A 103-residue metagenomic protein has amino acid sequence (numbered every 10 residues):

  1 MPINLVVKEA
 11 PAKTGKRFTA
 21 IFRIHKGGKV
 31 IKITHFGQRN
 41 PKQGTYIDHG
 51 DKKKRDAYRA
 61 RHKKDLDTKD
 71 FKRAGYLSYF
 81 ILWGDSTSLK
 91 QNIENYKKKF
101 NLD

Functional and structural regions predicted by a protein language model:
M1-D103: Arg/Lys-rich, low-complexity, intrinsically disordered basic segments
